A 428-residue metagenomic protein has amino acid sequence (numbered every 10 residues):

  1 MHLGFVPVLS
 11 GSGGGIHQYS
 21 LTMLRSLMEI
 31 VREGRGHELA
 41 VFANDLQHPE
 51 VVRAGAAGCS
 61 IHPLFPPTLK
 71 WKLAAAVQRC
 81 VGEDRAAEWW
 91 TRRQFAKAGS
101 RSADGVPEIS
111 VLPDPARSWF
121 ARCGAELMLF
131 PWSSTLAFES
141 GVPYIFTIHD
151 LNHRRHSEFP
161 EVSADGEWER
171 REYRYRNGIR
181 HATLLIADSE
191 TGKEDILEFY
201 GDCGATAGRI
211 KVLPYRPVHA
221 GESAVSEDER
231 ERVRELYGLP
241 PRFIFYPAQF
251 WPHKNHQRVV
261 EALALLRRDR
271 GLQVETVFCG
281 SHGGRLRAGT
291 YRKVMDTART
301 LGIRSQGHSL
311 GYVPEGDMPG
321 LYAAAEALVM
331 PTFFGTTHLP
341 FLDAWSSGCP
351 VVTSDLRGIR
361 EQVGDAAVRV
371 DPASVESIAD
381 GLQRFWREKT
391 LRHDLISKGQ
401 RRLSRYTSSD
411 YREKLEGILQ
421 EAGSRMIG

Functional and structural regions predicted by a protein language model:
M1-G428: Carbohydrate transferase catalytic cores enriched for Leloir-type hexosyltransferases
